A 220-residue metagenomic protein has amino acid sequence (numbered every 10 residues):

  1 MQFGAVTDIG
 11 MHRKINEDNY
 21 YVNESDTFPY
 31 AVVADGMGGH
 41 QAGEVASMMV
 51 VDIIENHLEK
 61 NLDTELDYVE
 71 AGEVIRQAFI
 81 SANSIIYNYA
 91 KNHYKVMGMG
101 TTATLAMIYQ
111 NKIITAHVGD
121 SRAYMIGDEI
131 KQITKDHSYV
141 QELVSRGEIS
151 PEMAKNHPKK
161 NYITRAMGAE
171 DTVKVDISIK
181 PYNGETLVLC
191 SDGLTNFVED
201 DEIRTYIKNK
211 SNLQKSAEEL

Functional and structural regions predicted by a protein language model:
M1-L220: PP2C/PPM-type serine/threonine phosphatase catalytic domain
